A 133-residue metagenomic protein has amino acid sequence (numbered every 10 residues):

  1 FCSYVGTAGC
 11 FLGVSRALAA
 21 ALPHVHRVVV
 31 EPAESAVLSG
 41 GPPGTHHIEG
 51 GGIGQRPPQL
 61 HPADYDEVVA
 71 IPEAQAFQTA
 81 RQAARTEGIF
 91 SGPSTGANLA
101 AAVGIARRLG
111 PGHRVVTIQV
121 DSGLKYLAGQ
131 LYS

Functional and structural regions predicted by a protein language model:
F1-S3, I89-F90: Short glycine-rich phosphate-binding loop at a beta-alpha junction
Y4-V14, S94-A102, Y126: Short glycine/serine/threonine-rich phosphate/pyrophosphate-binding segments that cradle anionic phosphate groups
Y4-V5, V29-E31, V116-V120: Short beta-strand segments
G6, L22, G110: Short conserved AdoMet
A8, E34-S35, S122: Residue-level marker for beta-strand->alpha-helix junctions and adjacent short loops that shape enzyme
S15, A19, A106: Gly/Ala-rich phosphate-binding loop of Rossmann-like dinucleotide-binding domains, activating on the conserved
L18-P93, Q130-S133: Active-site/ligand-binding loops adjacent to catalytic centers
G54, P58, A100-S133: Phosphate-binding loop/pocket of nucleotide- and phosphate-handling active sites
